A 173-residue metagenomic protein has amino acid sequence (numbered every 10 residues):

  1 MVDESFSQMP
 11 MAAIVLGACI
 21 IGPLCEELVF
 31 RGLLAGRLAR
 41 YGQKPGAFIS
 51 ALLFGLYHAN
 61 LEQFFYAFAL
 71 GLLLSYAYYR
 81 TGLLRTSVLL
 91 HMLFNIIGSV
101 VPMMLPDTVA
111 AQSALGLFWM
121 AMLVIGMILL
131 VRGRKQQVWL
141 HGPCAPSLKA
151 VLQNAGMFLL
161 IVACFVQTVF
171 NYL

Functional and structural regions predicted by a protein language model:
M1-S7: Perimembrane loop-to-helix junctions flanking transmembrane segments
A12-Y172: Transmembrane helix-loop-helix hairpins at the membrane interface of multi-pass integral membrane proteins
